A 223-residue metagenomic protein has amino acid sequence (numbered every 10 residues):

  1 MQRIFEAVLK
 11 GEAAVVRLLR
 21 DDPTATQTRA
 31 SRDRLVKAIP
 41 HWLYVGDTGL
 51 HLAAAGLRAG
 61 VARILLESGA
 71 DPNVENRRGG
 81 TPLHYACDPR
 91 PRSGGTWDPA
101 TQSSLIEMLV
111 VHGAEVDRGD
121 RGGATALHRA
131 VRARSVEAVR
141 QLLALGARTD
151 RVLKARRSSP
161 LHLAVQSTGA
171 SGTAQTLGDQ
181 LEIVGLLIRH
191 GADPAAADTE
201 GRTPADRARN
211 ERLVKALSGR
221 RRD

Functional and structural regions predicted by a protein language model:
M1-I4, R29-G49, E75-R92, G119-T125 (+2 more regions): Ankyrin-repeat boundary/"N-cap" motif
E6-G11, L52-R58, Y85-Q102, R129-S135 (+2 more regions): Ankyrin repeat A-helix N-terminal signature
R17-A25, R32-D33, R63-D71, E107-E115 (+3 more regions): Ankyrin repeat domain, specifically the short helix-to-loop turn at the C-terminus of the second helix of each repeat
A25-T26, P72, P89, S93 (+7 more regions): Alpha-solenoid repeat scaffolds
I39-L50, W97-H112, S159-P160, Q175-H190: Glycine-rich, flexible loop segments associated with nucleotide phosphate handling
E67, D71-G80, H84-R92, D98 (+2 more regions): A generic tandem-repeat structural signature
D117-L153: Eukaryotic tandem repeat interaction scaffolds
I188, D193-R222: Leucine-rich solenoid repeat scaffolds
